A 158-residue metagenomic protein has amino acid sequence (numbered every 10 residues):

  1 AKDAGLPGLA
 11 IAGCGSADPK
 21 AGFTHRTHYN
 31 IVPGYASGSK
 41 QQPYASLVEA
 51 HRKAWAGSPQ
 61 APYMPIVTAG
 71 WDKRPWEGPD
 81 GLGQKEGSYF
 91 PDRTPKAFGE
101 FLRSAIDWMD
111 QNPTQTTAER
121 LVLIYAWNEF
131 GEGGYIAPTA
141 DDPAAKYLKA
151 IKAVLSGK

Functional and structural regions predicted by a protein language model:
A1-K158: Glycan-processing catalytic domains of CAZymes
